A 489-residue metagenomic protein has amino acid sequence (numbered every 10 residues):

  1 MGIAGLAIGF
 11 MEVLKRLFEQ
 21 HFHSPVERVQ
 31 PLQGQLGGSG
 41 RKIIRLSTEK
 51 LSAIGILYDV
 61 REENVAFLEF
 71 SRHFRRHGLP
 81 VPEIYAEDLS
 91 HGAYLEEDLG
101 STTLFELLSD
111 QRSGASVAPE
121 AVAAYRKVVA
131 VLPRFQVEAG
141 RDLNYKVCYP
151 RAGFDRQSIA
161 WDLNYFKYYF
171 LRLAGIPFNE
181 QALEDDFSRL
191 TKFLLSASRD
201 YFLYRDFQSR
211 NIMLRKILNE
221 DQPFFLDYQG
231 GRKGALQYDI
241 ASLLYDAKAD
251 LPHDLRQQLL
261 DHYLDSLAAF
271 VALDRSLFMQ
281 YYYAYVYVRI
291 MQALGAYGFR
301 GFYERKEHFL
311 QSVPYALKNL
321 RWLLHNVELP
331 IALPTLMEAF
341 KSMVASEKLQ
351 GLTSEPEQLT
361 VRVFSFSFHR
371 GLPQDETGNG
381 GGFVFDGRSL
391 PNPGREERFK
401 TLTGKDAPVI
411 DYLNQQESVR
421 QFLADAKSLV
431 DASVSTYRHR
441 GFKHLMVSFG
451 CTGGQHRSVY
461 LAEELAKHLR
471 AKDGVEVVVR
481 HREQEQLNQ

Functional and structural regions predicted by a protein language model:
L14, E19-F22, G140-A152, Q157 (+2 more regions): An alpha-helical support segment within catalytic cores of ATP-dependent transferases
R28-I44: ATP-binding glycine-rich phosphate-binding loop
G40-L46, L190-Y238, D250: Active-site acidic catalytic loop and adjacent metal/ATP-binding pocket of ATP-dependent phosphoryl transfer enzymes
I44-W161, R172: ATP-binding pocket architecture of kinase catalytic cores
N164-L173, L236-A272, Y287-Y303, A316-L323: Active-site activation/catalytic loop segments of kinase-like enzymes and analogous catalytic loops in related
G295-T353: ATP/Mg2+ or Mg2+-diphosphate-binding catalytic cores that bind nucleotide phosphates or diphosphates via glycine-rich
L352-L445, E485-N488: C-terminal accessory "lid"/substrate-recognition subdomains
K443-A466: Catalytic cysteine-centered active loop of the rhodanese-like fold, especially the PTP/DSP P-loop
